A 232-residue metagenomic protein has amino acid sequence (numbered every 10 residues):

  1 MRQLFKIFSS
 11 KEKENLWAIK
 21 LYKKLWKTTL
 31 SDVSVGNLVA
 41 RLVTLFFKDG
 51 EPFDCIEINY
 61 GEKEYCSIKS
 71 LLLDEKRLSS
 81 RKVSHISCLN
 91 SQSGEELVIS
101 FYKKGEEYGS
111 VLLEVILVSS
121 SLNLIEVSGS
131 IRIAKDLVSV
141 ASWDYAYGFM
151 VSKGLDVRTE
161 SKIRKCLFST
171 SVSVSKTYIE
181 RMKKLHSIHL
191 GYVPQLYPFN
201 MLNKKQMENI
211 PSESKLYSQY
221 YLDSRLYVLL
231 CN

Functional and structural regions predicted by a protein language model:
M1-D54, D156-N232: C-terminal interaction module
D49-K162: Internal, hydrophobic cores of structured domains that mediate oligomerization or house catalytic pockets within large
